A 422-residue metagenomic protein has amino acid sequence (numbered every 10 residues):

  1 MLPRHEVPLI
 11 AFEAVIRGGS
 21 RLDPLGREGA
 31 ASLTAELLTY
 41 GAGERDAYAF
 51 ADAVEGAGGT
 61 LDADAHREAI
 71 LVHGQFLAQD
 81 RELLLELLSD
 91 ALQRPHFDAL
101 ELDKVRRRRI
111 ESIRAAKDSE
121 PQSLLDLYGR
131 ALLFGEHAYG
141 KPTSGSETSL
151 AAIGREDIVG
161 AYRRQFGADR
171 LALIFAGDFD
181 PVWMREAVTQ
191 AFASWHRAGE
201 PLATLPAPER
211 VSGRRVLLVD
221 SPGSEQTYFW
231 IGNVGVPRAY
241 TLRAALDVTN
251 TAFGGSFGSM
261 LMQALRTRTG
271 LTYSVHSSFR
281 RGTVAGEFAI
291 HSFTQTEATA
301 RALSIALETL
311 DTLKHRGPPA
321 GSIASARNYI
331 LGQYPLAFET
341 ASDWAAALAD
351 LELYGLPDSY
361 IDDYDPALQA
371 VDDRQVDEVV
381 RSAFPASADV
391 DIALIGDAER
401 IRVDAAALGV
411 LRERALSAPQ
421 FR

Functional and structural regions predicted by a protein language model:
L2, E6-E36, R45-Q93, E111-S112 (+5 more regions): M16 family metallopeptidases and their MPP-like homologs
G135, Y139, T143, G167-A168 (+2 more regions): An aromatic/glycine/proline-enriched structural segment found at the starts of mature extracellular/organellar domains
Y240-A244, R301-L303, A341-S342, V403-A407: Short conserved micro-motifs at the rims of enzyme active sites and ligand-binding pockets
T241-T249, F253, R266, S387: PPIase-associated folding chaperone regions across multiple families
S359, A367-F384, A388, L394-D397 (+1 more regions): C-terminal soluble interaction/assembly domains
